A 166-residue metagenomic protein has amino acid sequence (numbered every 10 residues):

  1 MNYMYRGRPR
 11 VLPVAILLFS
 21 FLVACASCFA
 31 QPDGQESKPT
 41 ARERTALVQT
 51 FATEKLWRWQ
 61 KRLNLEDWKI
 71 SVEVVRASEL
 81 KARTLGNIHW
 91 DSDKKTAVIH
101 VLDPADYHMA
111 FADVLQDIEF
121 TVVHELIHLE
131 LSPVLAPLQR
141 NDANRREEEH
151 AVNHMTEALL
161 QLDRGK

Functional and structural regions predicted by a protein language model:
Y3-L18, A24-D91, M109-V114: A metal-dependent hydrolase signature that marks the N-terminal structural subdomain at the beginning of catalytic folds
A46, T50, D113-D117, T121 (+2 more regions): Soluble non-cytosolic domains of exported or imported proteins
R58-R62, L129, M155-A158, L162: Structured segments of extracytoplasmic/periplasmic soluble domains in secreted or envelope-associated proteins
L65, E125, Q139-D142: Mature, folded catalytic cores of secreted/periplasmic enzymes
R83-D117, L129-P133, P137, N144: Active-site scaffold of zinc-dependent metalloenzymes
V122-E130: Active-site His/Glu-centered metal-binding helix of metallohydrolases
V134-K166: Post-HExxH zinc-binding segment in Zn-dependent metallohydrolases
